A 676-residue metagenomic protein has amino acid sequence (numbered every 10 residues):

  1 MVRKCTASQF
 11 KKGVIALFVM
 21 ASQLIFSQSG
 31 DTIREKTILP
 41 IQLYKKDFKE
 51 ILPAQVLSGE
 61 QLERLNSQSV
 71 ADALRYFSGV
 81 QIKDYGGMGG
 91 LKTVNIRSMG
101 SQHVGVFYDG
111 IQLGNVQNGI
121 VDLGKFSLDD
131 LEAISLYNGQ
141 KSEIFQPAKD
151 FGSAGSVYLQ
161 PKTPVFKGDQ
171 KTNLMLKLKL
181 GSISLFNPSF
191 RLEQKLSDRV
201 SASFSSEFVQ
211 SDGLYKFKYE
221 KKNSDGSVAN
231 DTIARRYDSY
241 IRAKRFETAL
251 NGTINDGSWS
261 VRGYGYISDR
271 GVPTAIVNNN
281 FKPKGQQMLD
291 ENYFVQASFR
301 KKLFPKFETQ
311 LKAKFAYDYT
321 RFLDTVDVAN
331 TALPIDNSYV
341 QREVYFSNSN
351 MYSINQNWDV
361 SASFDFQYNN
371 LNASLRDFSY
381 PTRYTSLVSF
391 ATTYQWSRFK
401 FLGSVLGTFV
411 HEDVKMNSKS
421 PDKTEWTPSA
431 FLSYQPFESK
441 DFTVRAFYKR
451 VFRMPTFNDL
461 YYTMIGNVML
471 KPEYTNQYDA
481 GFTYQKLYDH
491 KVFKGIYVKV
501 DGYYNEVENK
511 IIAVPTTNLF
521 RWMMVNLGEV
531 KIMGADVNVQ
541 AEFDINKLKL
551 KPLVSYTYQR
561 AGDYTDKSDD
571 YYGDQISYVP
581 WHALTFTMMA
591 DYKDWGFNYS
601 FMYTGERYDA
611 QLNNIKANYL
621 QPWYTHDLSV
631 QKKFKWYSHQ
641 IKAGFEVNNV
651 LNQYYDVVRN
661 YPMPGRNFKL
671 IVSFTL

Functional and structural regions predicted by a protein language model:
Q28-E63, A71, N138: Short, acidic, small-residue-rich periplasmic hinge/interaction motif at the N-terminus of Gram-negative outer-membrane
A71, R75-Q112: Extracytoplasmic beta-strand/coil segments of soluble accessory domains associated with Gram-negative outer-membrane
L128-M175: A beta-strand signature from Gram-negative outer-membrane beta-barrel systems, especially the internal plug domain
G226, I233-F246, L250, D256-T309 (+3 more regions): Flexible loop and strand-edge segments within Gram-negative outer membrane beta-barrel domains
K306, Q310-D324, F437, V444-F447 (+2 more regions): Membrane-embedded beta-barrel scaffold of Gram-negative outer-membrane proteins
N355-N505: Structural signature of Gram-negative outer-membrane beta-barrels, strongest in the C-terminal barrel of TonB-dependent
R398-K400, G495-E506, V525-Q611, Q640 (+1 more regions): Gram-negative outer-membrane beta-barrel transporters
E508-N509, Y603-A610, Y624-L676: C-terminal beta-signal and adjacent terminal beta-strands/loops of Gram-negative outer-membrane beta-barrel proteins
